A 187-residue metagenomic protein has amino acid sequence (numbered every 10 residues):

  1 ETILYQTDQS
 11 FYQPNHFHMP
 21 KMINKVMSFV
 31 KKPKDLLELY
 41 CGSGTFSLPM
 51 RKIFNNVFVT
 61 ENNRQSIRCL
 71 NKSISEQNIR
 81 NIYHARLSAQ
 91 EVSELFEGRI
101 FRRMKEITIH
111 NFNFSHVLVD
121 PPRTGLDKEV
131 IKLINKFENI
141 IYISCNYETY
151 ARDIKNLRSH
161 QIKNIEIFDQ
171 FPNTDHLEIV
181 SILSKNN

Functional and structural regions predicted by a protein language model:
E1-N187: Rossmann-like S-adenosyl-L-methionine
